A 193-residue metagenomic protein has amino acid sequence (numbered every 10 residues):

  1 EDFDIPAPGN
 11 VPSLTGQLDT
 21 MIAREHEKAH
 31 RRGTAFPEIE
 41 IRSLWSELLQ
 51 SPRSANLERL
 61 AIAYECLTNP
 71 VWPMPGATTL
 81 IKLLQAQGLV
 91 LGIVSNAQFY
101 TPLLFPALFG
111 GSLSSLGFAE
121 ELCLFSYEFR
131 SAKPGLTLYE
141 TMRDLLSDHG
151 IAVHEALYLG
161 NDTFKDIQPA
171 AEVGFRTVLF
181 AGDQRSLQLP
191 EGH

Functional and structural regions predicted by a protein language model:
D2-I62: A metal-dependent, Asp-based hydrolase signature
I5-G9, T78, K82-Q85, L89-H193: Asp-based, Mg2+/Mn2+-dependent phosphohydrolase catalytic module
M21-F36, T68-P75, E172, R176: Short amphipathic alpha-helical segments at helix boundaries and their inter-helical linkers
E25, L57-Y64, L122, G150-I151 (+1 more regions): General secondary-structure edge motif
T34-L44, Q50-A55, I62-I93: Short, acidic loop-to-helix structural element flanking the phosphoryl-transfer center in phosphate-processing enzymes
